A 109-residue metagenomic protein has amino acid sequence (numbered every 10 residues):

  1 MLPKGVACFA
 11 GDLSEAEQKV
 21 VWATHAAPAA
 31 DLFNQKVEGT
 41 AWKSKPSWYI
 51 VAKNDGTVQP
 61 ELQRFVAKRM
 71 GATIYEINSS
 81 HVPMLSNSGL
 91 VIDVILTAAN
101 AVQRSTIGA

Functional and structural regions predicted by a protein language model:
M1-G39: Helix-rich cap/lid subdomain of alpha/beta-hydrolase
K4, V20, L62-F65, L90 (+1 more regions): Alpha-helical elements of Rossmann-like donor-binding domains used by nucleotide-donor carbohydrate transfer enzymes
E38-A41, R64-V66: Short secondary-structure boundary/capping segments
W42-S47, R69-A72: Short, proline-enriched alpha-helix->beta-strand connector loops that line the catalytic pocket of alpha/beta-hydrolase
P46-D55: Conserved strand-to-loop "acid loop" that flanks and positions the catalytic carboxylate
G56-L62: Conserved alpha/beta-hydrolase "acid-adjacent" motif
A72-A109: Catalytic active-site module of serine/aspartate enzymes centered on a nucleophile-bearing elbow/loop
